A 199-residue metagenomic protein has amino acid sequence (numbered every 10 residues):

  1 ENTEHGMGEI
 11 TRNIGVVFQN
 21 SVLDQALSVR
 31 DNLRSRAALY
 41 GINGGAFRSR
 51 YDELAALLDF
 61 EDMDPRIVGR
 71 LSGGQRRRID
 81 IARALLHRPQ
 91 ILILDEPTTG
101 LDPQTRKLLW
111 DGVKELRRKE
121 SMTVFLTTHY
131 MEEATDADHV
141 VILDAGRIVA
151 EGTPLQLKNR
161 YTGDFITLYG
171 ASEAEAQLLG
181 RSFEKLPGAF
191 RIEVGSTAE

Functional and structural regions predicted by a protein language model:
R34, A38, G45-M63: Conserved ABC ATPase "signature" region
I67-L71: Conserved ABC ATPase signature
R88: Conserved catalytic motifs of ABC-family nucleotide-binding domains
L92-D95: Catalytic Walker B motif of ABC-type/P-loop ATPase nucleotide-binding domains
K107-K119: Helical segment within the ABC ATPase nucleotide-binding domain
E151-G152: ABC ATPase "signature
